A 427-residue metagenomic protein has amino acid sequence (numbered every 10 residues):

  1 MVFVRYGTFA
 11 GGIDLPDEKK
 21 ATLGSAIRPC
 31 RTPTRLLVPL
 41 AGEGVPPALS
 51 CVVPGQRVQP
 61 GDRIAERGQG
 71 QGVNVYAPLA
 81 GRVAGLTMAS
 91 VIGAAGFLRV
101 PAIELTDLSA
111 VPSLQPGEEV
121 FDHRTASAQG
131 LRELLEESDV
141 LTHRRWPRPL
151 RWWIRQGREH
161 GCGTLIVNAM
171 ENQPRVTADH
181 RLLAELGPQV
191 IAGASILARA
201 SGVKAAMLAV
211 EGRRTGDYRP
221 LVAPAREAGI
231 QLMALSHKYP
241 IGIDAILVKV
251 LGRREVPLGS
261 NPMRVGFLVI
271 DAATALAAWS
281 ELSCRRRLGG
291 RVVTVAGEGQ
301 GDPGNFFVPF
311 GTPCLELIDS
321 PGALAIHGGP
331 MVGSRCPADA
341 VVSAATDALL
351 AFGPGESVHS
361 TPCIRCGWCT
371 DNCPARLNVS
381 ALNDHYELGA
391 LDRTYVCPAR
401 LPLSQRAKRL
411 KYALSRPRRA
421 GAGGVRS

Functional and structural regions predicted by a protein language model:
M1-C51, E104: N-terminal, Lys/Arg-enriched amphipathic/low-complexity engagement segments that precede the first folded domain
G42-P46, V58-G61, G70-Q71, V75-G85: Generic structural motif
V53-E66, G85, D371-C373: Short, well-structured beta-strand-loop connectors
V58-V73, S90, V100-P112: Short hydrophobic beta/alpha edge segments that flank linear recognition/processing sites
P60, L349-S360, W368-S427: Ferredoxin-type iron-sulfur electron-transfer modules in oxidoreductases and energy-metabolism complexes
A102-V167: Hydrophobic alpha-helical hairpins/lids featuring a short glycine-rich hinge
S138, R144-R145, R155-E159, V203-C314 (+1 more regions): Hydrophobic alpha-helical positions that pack around
L165-D179, G299: Gly-rich Lys/Arg/Thr-decorated short loops/hinges at beta-loop-alpha junctions or inter-strand turns that position
